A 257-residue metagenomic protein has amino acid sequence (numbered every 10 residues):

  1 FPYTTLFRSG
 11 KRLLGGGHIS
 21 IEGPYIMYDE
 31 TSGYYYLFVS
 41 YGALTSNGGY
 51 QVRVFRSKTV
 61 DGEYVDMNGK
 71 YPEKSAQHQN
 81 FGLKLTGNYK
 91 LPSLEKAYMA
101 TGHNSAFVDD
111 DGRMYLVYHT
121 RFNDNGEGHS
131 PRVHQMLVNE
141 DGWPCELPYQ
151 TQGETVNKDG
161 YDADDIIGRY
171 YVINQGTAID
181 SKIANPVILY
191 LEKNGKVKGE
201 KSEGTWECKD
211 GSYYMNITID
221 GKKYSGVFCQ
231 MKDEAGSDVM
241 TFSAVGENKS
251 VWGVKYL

Functional and structural regions predicted by a protein language model:
F1-L257: Carbohydrate-active catalytic/glycan-binding domains of CAZyme proteins, especially the secreted or lumenal ectodomains
